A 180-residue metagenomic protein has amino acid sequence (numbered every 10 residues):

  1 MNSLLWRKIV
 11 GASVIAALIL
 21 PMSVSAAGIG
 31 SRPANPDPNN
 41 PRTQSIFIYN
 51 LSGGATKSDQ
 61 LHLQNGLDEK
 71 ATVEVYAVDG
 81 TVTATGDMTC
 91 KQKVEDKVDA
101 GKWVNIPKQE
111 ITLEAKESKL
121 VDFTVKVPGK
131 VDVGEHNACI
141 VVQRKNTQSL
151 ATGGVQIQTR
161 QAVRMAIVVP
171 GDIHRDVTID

Functional and structural regions predicted by a protein language model:
N2-G11: Bacterial N-terminal signal peptides that target proteins for export
A12-P21: Bacterial N-terminal signal peptides
M22-A26: Sec/Tat signal peptide C-region and signal peptidase I cleavage site
S31-L67, A71, E110-T112, V177-D180: Beta-sheet-dominated interaction scaffolds and their linkers
N35-P36, C90-D99: Short, basic/aromatic beta-hairpin or loop at an interaction surface
S58-Q64, A71-V78, T85-T89, D99-G153: Ligand-binding face of N-terminal immunoglobulin V-set domains in extracellular IgSF glycoproteins
L67-E69, A115-E117, T159, G171-I173: Short flexible coil/turn linkers enriched for glycine and charged/polar residues that connect secondary-structure
V141, Q148-D180: Membrane-proximal low-complexity regions enriched in glycine and acidic/polar residues
